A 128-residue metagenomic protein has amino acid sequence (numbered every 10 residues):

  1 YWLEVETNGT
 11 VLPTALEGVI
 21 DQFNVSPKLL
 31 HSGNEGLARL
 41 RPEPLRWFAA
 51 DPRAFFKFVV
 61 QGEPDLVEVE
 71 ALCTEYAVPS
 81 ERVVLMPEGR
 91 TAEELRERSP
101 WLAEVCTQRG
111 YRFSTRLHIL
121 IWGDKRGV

Functional and structural regions predicted by a protein language model:
Y1-V128: Conserved AdoMet/S-adenosylmethionine-binding subsite of the radical SAM
